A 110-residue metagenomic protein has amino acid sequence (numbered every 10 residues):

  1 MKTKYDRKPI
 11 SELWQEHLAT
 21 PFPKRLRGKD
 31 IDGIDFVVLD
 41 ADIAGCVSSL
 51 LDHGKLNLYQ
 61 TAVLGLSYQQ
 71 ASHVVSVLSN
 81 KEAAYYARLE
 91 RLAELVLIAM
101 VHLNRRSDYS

Functional and structural regions predicted by a protein language model:
M1, S49-L51, V74: Charged, low-complexity surface segments at secondary-structure and domain boundaries
M1-A19: Short, extreme N-terminal segment that most often corresponds to the first beta-strand
K2, D6, L56-Y59, V77-Y85: Conserved aromatic-histidine-acidic binding/catalytic patches
R7, F36, A41-I43, R105 (+1 more regions): Short linear motifs in intrinsically disordered/low-complexity regions
I10-S11, A71, E82: Short amphipathic alpha-helical segments that mediate assembly, nucleic-acid/protein binding, or membrane association
E16-Q69: Amphipathic alpha-helical interaction modules
L66-S79: Short helix/strand-capping connector loops at secondary-structure junctions
S76-S110: Amphipathic alpha-helical binding modules
